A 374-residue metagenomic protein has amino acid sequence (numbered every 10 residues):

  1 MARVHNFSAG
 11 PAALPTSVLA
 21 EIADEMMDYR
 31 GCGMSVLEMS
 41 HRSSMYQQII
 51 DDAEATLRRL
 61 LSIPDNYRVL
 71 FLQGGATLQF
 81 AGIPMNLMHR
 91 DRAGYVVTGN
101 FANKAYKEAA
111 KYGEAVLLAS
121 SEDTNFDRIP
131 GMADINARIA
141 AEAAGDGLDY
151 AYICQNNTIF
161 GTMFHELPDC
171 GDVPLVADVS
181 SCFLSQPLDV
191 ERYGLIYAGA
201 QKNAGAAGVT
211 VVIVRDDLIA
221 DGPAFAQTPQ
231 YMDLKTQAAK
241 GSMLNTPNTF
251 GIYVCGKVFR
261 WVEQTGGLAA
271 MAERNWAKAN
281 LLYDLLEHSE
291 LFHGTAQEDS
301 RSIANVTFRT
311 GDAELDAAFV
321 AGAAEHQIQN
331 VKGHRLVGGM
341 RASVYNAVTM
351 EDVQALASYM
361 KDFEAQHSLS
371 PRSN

Functional and structural regions predicted by a protein language model:
A2-V4, H334, G338-N374: PLP-dependent enzyme catalytic core of the Aspartate aminotransferase-like
R3-E54: A glycine-/small-polar-enriched, mobile loop at the entrance of the PLP active site in fold-type I
G10, A109, S121-F183: Active-site phosphate-binding strand-loop segment of PLP-dependent enzymes
G33-Q79, N86, N100, E108: Conserved N-terminal alpha-helix of the aminotransferase class I/II PLP-enzyme fold
M88-N103: Conserved PLP-anchoring active-site segment centered on the Schiff-base-forming lysine
V176, V190-Q201: Conserved active-site segment immediately N-terminal to the catalytic lysine that forms the internal aldimine
A200-Y283, Q297, H367: Active-site C-terminal subdomain of aminotransferase-like
F292-A323: Conserved PLP-binding catalytic core of the aspartate aminotransferase-like
